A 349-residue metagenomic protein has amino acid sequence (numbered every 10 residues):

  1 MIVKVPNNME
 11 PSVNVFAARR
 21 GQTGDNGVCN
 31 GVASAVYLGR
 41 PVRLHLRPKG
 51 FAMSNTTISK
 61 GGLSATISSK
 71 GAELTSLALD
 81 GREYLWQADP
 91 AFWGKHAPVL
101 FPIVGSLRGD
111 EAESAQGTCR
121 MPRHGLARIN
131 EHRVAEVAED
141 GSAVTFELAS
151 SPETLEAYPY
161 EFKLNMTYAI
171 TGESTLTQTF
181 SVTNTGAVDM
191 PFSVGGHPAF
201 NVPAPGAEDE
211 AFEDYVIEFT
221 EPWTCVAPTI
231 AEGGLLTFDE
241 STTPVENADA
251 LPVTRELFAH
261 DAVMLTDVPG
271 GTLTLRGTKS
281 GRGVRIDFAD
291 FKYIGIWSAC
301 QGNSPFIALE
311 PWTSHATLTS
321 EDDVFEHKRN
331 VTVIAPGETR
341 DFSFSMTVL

Functional and structural regions predicted by a protein language model:
R40-A52: Short, Lys/Arg-enriched N-terminal segments with co-localized hydrophobic residues within the first ~10-30 amino acids
L63, H124, I129-E136, A250-R329: Acidic/His-leaning functional-site neighborhoods
S64-R120: Acidic-aromatic substrate-binding/catalytic surfaces of carbohydrate-active enzymes
I67, A112-R120, T332-V348: Short Pro-Gly-centered flexible turn/kink motifs
I67, F180-G186: Asparagine-centered strand-capping/turn motif at beta-strand->loop junctions
P122-E173: Extended, loop-rich substrate-binding clefts of extracytoplasmic carbohydrate-active enzymes
T167, R329-I334: Beta-strand-rich interaction surfaces with strong enrichment in secreted/lumenal proteins
A199-F288: Active-site/ligand-binding surface loops and adjacent short beta/alpha elements that line catalytic pockets across
